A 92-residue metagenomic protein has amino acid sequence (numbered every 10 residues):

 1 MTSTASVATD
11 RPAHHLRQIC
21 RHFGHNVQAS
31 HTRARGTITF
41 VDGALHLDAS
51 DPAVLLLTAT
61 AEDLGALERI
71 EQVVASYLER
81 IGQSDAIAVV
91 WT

Functional and structural regions predicted by a protein language model:
M1-Q18: Short glycine-/aliphatic-rich beta-strand segments at the starts of folded cytosolic domains
S3, R35, A88-V89: Structural preference for solvent-exposed beta-strand-turn elements and adjacent flexible terminal/loop segments within
A8, H31-T32, D48-S50, S76: Charged, terminal alpha-helix-loop-beta segments that serve as non-catalytic nucleic-acid engagement and/or assembly
H15, R21-N26, Q72: Regulatory modules associated with amino-acid/nitrogen control
H25-G43: Ser/Thr-rich, low-complexity intrinsically disordered terminal regions
V41, L45-A61: Beta-strand/loop substructures that line and gate deep hydrophobic ligand-binding cavities in soluble
V54, T58-T92: C-terminal structural segments of small proteins and small subunits
